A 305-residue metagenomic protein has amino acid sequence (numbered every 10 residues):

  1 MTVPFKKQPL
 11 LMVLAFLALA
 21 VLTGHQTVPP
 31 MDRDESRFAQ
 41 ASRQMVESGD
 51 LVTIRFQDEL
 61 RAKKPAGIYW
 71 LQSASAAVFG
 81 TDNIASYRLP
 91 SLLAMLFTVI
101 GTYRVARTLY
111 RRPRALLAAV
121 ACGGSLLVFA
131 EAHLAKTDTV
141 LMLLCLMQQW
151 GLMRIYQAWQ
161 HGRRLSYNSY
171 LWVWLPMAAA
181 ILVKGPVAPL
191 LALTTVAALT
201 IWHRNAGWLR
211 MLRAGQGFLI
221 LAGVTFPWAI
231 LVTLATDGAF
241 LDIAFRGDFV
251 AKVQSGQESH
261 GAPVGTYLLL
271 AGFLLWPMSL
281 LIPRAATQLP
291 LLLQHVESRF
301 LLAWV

Functional and structural regions predicted by a protein language model:
M1-V305: Membrane-integral, polyisoprenol-dependent glycosyltransferases of the GT-C/oligosaccharyltransferase superfamily
